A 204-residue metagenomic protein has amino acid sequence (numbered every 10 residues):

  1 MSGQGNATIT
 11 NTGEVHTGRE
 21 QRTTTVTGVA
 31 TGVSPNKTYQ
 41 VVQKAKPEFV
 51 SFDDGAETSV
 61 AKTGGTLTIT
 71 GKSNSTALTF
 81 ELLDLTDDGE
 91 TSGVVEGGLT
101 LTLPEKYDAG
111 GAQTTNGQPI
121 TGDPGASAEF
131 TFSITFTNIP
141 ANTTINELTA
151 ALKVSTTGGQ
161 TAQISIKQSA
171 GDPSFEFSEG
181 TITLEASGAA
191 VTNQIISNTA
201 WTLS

Functional and structural regions predicted by a protein language model:
M1, E48-L99, F177-S204: Solvent-exposed, low-complexity, repeat-rich "mucin-like" stalks and linkers
M1-T12, S75-S133, T199-S204: Surface-exposed binding patches on compact interaction domains or structured appendages
N11, G18-G32, F132-I134, N138 (+2 more regions): A short beta-strand micro-motif common to beta-rich folds, especially ectodomain repeats
T17-R19, K62, G125-E129, T143-I145 (+1 more regions): Surface-exposed coil/turn segments at beta-strand junctions on protein surfaces, enriched
T23, T38, A77-F80, T149 (+2 more regions): Exposed beta-strand and adjacent loop surfaces of beta-rich binding modules that mediate intermolecular recognition
A30, N138, T156, Q168 (+3 more regions): Residues on the solvent-exposed faces and adjacent turns of beta-rich solenoids used to engage binding targets
P35-K44, T161-S169: Edge beta-strands of extracellular beta-sandwich domains
Q43-S51, Q168-E176: Extracellular interdomain linker/stem segments of modular secreted and single-pass surface proteins
